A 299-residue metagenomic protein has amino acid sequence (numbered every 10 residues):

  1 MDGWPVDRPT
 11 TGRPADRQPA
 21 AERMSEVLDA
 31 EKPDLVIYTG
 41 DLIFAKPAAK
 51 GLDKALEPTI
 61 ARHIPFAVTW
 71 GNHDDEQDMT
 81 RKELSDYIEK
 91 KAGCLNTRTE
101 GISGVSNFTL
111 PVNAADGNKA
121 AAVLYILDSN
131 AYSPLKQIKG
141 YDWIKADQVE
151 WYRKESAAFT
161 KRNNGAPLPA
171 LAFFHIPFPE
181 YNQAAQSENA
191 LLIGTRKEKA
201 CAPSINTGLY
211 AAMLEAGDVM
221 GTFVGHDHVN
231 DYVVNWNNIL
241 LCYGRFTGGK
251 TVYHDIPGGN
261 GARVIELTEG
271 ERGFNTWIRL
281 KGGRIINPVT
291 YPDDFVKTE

Functional and structural regions predicted by a protein language model:
M1-K54: N-terminal active-site segment of His-dependent metallophosphoesterases
M1-P5, A121-N130, F173, L240-F246: Active-site-proximal beta-strand elements of phosphoester/diester hydrolases
D2-P5, F44-P47, V68-M79, Y132-L135 (+3 more regions): Active-site environment of divalent metal-dependent phosphoester hydrolases
M24, V36, D41, G71 (+6 more regions): Divalent metal-coordination and catalytic microenvironments
E31-D34, V123-I126, I138-D231: His/acidic metal-ligating clusters that form di-metal
D53-G165, G249, A262-E266: Extended active-site neighborhood of metal-dependent phosphoesterases/phosphodiesterases
T109-A114, N118, L209-A216, N230-E299: Binuclear metal-dependent phosphoesterase catalytic core
